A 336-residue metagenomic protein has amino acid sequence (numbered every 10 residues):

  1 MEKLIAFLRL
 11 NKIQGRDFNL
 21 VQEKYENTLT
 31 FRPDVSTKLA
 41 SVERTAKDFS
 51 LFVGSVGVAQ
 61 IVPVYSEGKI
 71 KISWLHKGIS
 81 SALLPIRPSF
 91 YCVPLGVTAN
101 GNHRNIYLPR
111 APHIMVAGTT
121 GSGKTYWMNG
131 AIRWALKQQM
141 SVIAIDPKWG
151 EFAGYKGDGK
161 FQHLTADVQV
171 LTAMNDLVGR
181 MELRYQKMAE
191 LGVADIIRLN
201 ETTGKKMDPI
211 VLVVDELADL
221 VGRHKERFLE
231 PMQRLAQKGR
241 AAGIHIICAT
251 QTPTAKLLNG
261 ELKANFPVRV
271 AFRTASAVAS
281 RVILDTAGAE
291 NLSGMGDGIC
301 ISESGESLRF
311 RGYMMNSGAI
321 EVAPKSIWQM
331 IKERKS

Functional and structural regions predicted by a protein language model:
K3-S41, D48-S73, I79-V193, K206-S293 (+1 more regions): P-loop NTPase catalytic phosphate-binding loop
V116, R198-L199: Amphipathic alpha-helical hairpins/coiled-coils and adjacent low-complexity
